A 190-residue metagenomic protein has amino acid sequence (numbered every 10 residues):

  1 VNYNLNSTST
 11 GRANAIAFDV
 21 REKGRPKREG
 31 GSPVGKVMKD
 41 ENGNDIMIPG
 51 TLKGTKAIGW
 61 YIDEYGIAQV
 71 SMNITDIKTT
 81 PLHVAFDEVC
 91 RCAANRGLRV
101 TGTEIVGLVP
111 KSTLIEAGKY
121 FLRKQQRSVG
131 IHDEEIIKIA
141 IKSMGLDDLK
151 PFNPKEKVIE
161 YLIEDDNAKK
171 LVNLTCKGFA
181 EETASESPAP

Functional and structural regions predicted by a protein language model:
V1-P188: Long, contiguous binding/interaction regions
